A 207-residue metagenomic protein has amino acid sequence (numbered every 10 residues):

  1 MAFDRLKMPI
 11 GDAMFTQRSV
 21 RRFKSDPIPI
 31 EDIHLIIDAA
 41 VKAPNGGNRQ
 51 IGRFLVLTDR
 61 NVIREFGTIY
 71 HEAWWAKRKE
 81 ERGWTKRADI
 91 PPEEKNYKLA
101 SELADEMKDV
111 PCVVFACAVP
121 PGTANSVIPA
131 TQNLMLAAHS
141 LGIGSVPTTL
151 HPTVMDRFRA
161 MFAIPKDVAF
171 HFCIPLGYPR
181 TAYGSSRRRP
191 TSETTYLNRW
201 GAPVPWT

Functional and structural regions predicted by a protein language model:
A2-L6, Y97-L99, F172-T207: C-terminal helix-cap and adjacent tail motif
P9-D26: Generic N-terminal amphipathic, Lys/Arg-enriched alpha-helix
M14, I36-A40, I174: Short alpha-helical scaffolding segments that buttress acidic/His motifs in well-ordered protein cores
P29: Conserved, non-catalytic sequence blocks in retroelement Pol enzymes and Pol-derived host proteins
L35-A40, C112-M161: Small-aliphatic-rich amphipathic alpha-helix that forms the alpha element of a beta-alpha
V41-R49: Glycine-rich phosphate/pyrophosphate-binding beta-alpha loops
Q50-S126: Glycine/small-residue-rich phosphate/adenosyl-binding loop
W75-K86, F162-R187: A glycine-rich helix N-cap at a beta->alpha junction
